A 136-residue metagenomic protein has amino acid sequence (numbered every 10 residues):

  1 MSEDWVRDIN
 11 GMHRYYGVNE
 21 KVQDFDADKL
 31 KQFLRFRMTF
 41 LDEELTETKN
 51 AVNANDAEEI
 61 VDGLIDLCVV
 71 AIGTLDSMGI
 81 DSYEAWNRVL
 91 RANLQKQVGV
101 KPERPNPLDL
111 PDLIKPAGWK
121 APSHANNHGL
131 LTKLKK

Functional and structural regions predicted by a protein language model:
M1-L64, C68-K136: Flexible "arm" and connector segments at domain edges
